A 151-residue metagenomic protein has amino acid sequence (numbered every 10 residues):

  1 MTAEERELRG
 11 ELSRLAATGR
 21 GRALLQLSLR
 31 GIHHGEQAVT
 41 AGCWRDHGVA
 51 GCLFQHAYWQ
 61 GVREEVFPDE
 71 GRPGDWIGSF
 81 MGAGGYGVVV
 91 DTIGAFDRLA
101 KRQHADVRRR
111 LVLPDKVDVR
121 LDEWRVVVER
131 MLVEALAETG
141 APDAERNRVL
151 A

Functional and structural regions predicted by a protein language model:
M1-A151: Short, glycine-biased loop/turn motifs at secondary-structure junctions and in low-complexity Ser/Thr/Pro-rich termini
